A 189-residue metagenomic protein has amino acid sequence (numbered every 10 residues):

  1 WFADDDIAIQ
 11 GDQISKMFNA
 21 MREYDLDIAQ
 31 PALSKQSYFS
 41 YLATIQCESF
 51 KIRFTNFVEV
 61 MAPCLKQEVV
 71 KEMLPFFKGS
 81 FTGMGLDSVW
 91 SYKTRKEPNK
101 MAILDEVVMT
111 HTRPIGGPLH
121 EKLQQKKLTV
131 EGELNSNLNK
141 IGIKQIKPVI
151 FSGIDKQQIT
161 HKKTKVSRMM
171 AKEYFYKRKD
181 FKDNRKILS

Functional and structural regions predicted by a protein language model:
I7-K96: Conserved catalytic core of nucleotide-sugar-dependent glycosyltransferases
S80-S189: C-terminal catalytic/acceptor-binding lobe
